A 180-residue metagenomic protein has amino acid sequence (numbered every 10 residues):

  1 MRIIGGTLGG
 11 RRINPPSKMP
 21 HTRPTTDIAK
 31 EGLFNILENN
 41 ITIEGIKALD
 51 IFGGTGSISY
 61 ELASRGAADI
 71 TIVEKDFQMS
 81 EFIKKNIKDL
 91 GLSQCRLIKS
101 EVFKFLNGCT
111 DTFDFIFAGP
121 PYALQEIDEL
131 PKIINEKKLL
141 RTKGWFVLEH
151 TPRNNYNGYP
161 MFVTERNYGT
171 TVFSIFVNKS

Functional and structural regions predicted by a protein language model:
M1-S180: Class I S-adenosyl-L-methionine-dependent methyltransferase catalytic core
